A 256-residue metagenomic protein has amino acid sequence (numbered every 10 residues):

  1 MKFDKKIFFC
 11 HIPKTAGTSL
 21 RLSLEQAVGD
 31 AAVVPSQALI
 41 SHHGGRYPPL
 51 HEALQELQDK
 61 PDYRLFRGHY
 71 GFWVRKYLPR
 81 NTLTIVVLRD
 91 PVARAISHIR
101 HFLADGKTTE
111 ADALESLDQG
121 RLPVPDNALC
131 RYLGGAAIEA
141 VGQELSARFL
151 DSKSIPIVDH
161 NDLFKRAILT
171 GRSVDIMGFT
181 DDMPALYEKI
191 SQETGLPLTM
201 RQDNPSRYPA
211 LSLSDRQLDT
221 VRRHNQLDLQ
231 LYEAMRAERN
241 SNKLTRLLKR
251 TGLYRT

Functional and structural regions predicted by a protein language model:
M1-D62, H98, G106: PAPS-dependent sulfotransferase catalytic core
I7-F9, L83, V221: A generic hydrophobic-helix recognition signal that picks specific residues within alpha-helical hydrophobic
A16, D90, D228: Short, conserved catalytic/metal-binding motifs centered on acidic residues
T18-L20, R94, Y232: General alpha-helical segment detector with a strong preference for membrane-spanning helices and helix-boundary regions
V34-S41, A95, M200-A210: A generic structural motif
S41-V87, V92-L198: PAPS-dependent sulfotransferase catalytic domain
G171-M183, Y187-E188, Q192-T256: PAPS-dependent sulfotransferases, especially Golgi type II membrane carbohydrate sulfotransferases
